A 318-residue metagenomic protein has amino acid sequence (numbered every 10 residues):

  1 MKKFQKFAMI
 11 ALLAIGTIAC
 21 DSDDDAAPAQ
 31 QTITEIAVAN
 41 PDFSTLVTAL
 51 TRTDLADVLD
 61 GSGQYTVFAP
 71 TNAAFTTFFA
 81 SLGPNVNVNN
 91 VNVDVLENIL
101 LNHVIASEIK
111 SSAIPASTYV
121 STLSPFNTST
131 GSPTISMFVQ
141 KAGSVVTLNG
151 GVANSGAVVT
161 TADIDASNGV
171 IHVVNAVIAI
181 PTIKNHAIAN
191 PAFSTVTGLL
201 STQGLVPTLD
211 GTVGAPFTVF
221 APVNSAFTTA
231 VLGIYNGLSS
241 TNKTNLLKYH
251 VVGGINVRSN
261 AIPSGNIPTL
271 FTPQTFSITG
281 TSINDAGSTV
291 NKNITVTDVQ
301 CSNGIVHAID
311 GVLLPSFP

Functional and structural regions predicted by a protein language model:
F4-M9, C20-P318: Mature, structured domains of secreted/extracytosolic soluble proteins
A11-A14: Processing junctions and N-termini across compartments
